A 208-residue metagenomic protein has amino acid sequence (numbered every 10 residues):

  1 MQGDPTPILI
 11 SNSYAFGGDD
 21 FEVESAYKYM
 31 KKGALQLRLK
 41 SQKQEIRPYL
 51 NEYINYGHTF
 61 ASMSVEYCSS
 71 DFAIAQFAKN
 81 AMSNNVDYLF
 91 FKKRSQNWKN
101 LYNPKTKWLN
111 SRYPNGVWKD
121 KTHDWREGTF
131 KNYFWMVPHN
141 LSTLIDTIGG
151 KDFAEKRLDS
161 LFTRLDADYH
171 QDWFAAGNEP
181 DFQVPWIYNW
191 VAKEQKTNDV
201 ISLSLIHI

Functional and structural regions predicted by a protein language model:
M1-A78, K92, F130-D146: Aromatic-rich carbohydrate-recognition surfaces in CAZymes
S13, Y29, R157, L161 (+2 more regions): Residues that form generic nucleotide/phosphate-binding pockets
E22, R38-Q42, F153-K156, D166 (+2 more regions): Residue-level signal for secondary-structure boundary elements
Y27, R47, S111-R112, L158 (+1 more regions): Flexible domain-boundary/linker segments
A75, N80-N189: Catalytic cores of carbohydrate-active enzymes
K193-S204: Catalytic cores of secreted or luminal carbohydrate-active enzymes
I206-I208: Conserved small/polar residues in nucleotide/adenosyl-binding loops
